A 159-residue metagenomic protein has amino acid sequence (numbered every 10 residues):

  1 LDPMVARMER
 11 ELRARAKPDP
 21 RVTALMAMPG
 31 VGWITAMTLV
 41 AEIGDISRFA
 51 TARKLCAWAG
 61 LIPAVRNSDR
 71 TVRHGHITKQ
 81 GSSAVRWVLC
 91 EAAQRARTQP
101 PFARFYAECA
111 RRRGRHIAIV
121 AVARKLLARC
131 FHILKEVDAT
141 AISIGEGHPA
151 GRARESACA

Functional and structural regions predicted by a protein language model:
L1-A159: A detector of single, family-specific signature residues that are central to catalytic or substrate-handling motifs
